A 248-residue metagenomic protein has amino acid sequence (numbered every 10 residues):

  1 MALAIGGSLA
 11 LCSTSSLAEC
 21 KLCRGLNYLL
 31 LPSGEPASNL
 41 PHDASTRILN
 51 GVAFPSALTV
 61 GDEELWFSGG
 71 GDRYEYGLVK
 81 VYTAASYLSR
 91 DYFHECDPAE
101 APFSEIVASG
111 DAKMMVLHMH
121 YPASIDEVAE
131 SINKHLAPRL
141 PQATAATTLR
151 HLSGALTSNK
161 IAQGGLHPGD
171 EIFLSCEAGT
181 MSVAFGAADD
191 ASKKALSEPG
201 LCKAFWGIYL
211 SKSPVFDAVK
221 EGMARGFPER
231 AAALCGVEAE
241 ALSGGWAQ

Functional and structural regions predicted by a protein language model:
M1-G186, A191-Q248: Terminal leader/tail segments of proteins
